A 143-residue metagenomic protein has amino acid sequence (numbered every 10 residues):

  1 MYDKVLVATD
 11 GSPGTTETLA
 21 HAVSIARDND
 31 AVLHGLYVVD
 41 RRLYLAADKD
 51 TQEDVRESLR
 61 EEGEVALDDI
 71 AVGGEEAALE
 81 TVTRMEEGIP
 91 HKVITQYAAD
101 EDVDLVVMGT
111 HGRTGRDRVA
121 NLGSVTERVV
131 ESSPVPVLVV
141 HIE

Functional and structural regions predicted by a protein language model:
D3-D48: Small/aliphatic-rich secondary-structure junction motif
N29, A77, E101, S133-V135: Helix C-cap/helix->beta junction micro-motif
H34-L36, V82-E86, L138: General small-molecule cofactor/ligand-binding pocket signal
Y37, G109-H111, H141-I142: Short secondary-structure boundary segments
T51-D54, D100-E101, S124-V125: Short, hinge-like loop/turn segments at secondary-structure boundaries
Q52-V65: A short acidic, glycine-rich active-site loop that binds or catalyzes chemistry on phosphate/adenosine moieties
V72-V106: Structural beta-alpha unit
M108-R128: Glycine-rich, Arg-bearing micro-motifs that act as flexible, cationic patches
